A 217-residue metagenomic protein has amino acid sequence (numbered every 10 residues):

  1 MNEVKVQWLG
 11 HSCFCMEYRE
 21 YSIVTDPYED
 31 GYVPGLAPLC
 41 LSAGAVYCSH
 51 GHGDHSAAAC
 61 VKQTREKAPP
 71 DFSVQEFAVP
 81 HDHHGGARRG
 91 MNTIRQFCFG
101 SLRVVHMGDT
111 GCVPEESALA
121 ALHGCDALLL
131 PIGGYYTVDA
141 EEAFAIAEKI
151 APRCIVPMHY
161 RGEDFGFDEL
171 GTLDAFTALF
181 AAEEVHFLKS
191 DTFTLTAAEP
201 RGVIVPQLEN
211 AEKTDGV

Functional and structural regions predicted by a protein language model:
N2, S12-R65, A78-G90, T110-A121: Pre-active-site segment of Zn-dependent metallo-hydrolases
K5-W8, S22-D26, S73-V79, Q96 (+2 more regions): Active-site-proximal beta-strand elements of phosphoester/diester hydrolases
Q7-L9, R88-R89, C154-V217: Binuclear metal-ion centers of metallo-dependent hydrolases, dominated by the metallo-beta-lactamase
Y21, A151-C154: A short helix->loop->beta-strand "cap" motif at the edges of active sites that frequently abuts
A43-G44, D126, R153: Conserved acidic residues
H50, I132, M158-Y160: Short secondary-structure boundary segments
D54-R103, F180-E199: Metallo-beta-lactamase
H84-I150: Active-site-proximal loop/helix segments of hydrolase catalytic cores
